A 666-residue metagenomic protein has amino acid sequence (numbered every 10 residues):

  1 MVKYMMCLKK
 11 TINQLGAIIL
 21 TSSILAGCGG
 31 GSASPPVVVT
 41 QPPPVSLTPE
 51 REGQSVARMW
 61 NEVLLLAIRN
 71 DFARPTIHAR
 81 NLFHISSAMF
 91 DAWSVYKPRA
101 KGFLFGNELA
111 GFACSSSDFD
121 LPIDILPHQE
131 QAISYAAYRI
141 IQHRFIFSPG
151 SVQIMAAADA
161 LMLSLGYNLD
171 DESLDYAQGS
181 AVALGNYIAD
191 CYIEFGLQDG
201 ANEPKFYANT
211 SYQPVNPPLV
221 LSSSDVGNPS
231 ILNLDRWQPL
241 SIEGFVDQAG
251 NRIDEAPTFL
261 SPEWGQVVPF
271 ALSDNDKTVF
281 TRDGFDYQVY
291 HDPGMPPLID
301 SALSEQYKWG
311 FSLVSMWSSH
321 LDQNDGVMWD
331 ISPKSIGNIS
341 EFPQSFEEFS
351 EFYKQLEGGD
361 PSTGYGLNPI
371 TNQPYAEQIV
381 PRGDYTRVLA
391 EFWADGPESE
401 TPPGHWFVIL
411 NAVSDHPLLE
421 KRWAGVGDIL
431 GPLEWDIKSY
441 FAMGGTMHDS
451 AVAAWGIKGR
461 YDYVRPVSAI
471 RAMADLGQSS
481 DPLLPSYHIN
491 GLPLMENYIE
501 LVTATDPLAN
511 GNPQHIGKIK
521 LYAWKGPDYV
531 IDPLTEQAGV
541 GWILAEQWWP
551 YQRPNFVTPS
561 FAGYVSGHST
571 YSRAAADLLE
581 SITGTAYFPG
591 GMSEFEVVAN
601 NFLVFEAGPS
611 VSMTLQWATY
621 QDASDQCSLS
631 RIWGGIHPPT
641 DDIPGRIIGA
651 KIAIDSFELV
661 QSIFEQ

Functional and structural regions predicted by a protein language model:
Y4-G16: Bacterial N-terminal signal peptides that target proteins for export
C7-K10, G31, S117: General secretory precursor processing signal
S22-S46, Q666: Bacterial Sec-dependent N-terminal signal peptides
P42-Q666: Acidic/polar surface patches and capping/hinge elements
